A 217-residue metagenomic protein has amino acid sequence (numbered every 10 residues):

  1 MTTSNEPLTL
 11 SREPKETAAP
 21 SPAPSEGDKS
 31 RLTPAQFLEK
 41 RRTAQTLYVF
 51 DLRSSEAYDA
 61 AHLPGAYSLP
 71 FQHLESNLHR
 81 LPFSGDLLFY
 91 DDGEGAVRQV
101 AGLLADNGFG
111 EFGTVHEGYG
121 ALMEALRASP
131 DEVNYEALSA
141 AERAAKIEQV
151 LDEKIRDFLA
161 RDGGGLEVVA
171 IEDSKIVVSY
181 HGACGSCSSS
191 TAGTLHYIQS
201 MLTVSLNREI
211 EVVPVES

Functional and structural regions predicted by a protein language model:
M1-A60, Y119, E124-E153: Flexible, polar/low-complexity N-terminal or interdomain linker segments that lie immediately upstream of folded
L69-P70: Short acidic-hydrophobic, aromatic-tinged amphipathic segments that line or gate anion-handling sites
L78-L122: Catalytic cysteine-centered active loop of the rhodanese-like fold, especially the PTP/DSP P-loop
R161-V177: Short edge beta-strands and adjacent turn/loop segments
I176-L195: A short interface-forming secondary-structure element
S190-I210: Short, non-transmembrane amphipathic alpha-helical segments
E209-S217: Short Fe-S-cluster ligation motifs
